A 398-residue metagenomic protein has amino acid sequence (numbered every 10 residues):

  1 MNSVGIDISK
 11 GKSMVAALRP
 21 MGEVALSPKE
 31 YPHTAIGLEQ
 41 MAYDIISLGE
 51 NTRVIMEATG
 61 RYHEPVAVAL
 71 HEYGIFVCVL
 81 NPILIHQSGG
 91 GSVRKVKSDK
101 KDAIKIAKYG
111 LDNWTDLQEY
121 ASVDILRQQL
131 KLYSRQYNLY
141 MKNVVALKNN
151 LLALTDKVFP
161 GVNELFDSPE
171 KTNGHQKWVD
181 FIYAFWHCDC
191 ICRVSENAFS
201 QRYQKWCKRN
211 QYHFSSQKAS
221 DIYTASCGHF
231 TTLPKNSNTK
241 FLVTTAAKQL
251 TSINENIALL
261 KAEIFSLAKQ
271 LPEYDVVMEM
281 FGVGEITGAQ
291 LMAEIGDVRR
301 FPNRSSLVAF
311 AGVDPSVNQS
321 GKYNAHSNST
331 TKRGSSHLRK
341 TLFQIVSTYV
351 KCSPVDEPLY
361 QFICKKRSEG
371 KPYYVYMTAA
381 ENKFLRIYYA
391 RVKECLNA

Functional and structural regions predicted by a protein language model:
M1-A398: A detector of single, family-specific signature residues that are central to catalytic or substrate-handling motifs
